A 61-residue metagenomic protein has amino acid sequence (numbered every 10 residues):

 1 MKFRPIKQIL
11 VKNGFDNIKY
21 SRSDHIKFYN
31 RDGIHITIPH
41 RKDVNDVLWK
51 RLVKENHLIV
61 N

Functional and structural regions predicted by a protein language model:
K2-R22, N30-N61: Basic nucleic-acid-binding interfaces
